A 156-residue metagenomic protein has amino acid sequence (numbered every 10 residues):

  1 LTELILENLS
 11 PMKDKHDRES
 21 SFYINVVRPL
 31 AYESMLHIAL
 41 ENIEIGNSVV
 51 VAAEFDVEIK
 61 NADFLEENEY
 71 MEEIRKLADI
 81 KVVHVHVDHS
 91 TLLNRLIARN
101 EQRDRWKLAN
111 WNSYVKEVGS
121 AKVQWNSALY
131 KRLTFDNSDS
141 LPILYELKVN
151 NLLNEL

Functional and structural regions predicted by a protein language model:
L1-E3, D56-V57, H86-L92, D139-L141: Conserved nucleotide-binding/hydrolysis micro-motifs of P-loop NTPases
L1-S34, L40: Conserved substrate/cofactor phosphate-moiety recognition/catalytic segment in nucleotide-dependent phosphotransferases
L9-M12, D63-E67, L96-N100, K148-N150: Short, glycine/charged-enriched secondary-structure capping and boundary segments
M12-D14, R18-F22, I74-N126: A glycine- and Lys/Arg-enriched "phosphate-lid" helix/loop adjacent to the NTP-binding pocket of small-molecule kinases
V26-K76: Glycine-rich phosphate-binding loop used to anchor ATP phosphates in small-molecule kinases, encompassing both
A31, M35, L92, L141-K148: Hydrophobic alpha-helical packing elements
V51-A53, V83-H86, T134-D136: Conserved beta-strand segments of the P-loop GTPase G domain that flank and frequently precede/overlap
K122-L156: NTP-dependent small-molecule kinase module
